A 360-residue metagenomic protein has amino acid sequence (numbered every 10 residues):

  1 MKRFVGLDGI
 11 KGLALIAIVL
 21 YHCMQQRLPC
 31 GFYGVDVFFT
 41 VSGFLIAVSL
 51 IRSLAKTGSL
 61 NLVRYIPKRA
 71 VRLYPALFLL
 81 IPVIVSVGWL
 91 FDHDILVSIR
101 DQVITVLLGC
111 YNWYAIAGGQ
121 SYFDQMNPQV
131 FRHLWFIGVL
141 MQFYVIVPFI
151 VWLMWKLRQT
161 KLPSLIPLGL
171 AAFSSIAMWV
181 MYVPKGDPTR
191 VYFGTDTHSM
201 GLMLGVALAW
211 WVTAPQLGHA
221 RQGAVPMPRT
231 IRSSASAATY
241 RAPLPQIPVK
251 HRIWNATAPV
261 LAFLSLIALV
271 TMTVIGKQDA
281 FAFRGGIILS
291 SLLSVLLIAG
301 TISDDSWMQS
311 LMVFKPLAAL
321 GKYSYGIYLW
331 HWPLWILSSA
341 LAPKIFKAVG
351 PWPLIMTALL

Functional and structural regions predicted by a protein language model:
R3-L7, L13-L360: Hydrophobic membrane-embedded alpha-helices and membrane-water interface caps/short interhelical or interfacial loops
